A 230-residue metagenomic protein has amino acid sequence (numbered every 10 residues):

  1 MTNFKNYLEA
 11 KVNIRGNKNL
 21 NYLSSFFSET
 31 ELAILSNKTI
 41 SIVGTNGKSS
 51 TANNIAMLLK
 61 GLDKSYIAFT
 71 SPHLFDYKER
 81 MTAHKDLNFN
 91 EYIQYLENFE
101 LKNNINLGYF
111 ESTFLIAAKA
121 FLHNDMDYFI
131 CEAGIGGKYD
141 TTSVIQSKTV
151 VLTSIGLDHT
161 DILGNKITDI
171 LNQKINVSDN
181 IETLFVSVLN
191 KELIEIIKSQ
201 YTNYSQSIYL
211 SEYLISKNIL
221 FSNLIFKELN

Functional and structural regions predicted by a protein language model:
M1-G44, N53, M57-K64: Short functional linear segments
E9, K60, E97-E100, K198-N203: Class I S-adenosyl-L-methionine
L20, S24-L35, G61-I145, L157 (+3 more regions): ATP-dependent carboxylate-amine ligase catalytic core
N53-M57, L115, N223: Short, hydrophobic alpha-helix immediately C-terminal to the catalytic nucleophile
A56-G61, K119, H123, S199 (+1 more regions): Short, well-ordered alpha-helices that flank and scaffold nucleotide-derived cofactor binding pockets
N124-E132, S147-N230: Acidic, Mg2+-coordinating active-site environments of NTP-dependent enzymes
